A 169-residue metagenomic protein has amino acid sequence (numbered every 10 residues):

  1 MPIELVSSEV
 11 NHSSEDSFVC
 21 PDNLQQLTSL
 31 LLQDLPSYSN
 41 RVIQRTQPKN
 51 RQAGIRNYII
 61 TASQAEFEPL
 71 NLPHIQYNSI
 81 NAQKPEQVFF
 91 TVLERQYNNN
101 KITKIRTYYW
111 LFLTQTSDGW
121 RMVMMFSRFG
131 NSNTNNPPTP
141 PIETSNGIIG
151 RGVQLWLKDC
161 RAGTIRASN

Functional and structural regions predicted by a protein language model:
M1-V10: Gram-negative bacterial Sec-dependent N-terminal signal peptides
E9-Q87: N-terminal secretory signal peptides
S14-D22, N98-K101, N135-G147: Second-shell loop/turn segments in exported
Q26, L30, Y108, I148-W156: Extracytoplasmic/secreted proteins, especially bacterial periplasmic and envelope-associated proteins
L30-R45, F112, T116-G119, L155-G163 (+1 more regions): Structured segments of extracytoplasmic/periplasmic soluble domains in secreted or envelope-associated proteins
P69-R106, T114-Q115: Mid-length scaffold segments of soluble, non-membrane domains
Y108-N136: Short beta-strand edge/turn micro-motifs at domain boundaries
S127-N169: C-terminal partner/receptor-binding element of secreted or periplasmic proteins
